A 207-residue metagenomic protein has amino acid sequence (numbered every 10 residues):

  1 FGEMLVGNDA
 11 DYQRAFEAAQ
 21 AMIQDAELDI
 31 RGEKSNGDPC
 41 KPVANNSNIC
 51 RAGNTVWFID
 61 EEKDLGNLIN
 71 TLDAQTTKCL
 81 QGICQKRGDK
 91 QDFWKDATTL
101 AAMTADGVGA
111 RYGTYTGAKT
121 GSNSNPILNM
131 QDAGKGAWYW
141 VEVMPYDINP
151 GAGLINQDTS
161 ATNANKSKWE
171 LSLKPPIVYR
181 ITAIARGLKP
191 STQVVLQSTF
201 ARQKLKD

Functional and structural regions predicted by a protein language model:
F1-D207: Terminal alpha-helical segments
